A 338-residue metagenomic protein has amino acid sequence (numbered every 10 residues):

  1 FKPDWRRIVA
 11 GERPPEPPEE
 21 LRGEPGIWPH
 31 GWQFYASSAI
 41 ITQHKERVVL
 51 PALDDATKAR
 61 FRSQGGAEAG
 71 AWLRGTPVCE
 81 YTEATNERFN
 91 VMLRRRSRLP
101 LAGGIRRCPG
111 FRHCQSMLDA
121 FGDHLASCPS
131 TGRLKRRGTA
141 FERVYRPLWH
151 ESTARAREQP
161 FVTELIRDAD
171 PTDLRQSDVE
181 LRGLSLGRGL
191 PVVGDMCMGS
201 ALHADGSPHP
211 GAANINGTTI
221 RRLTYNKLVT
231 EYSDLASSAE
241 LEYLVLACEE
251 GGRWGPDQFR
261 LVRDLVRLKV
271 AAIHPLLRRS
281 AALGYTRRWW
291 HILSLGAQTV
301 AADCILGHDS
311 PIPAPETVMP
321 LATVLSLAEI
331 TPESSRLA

Functional and structural regions predicted by a protein language model:
F1-F111, F161-S177, S185-V192, M198-A338: Non-catalytic C-terminal interaction segments of nucleic acid-processing enzymes
E80, D119, G132-R136, T219: Generic amphipathic alpha-helical segments used as scaffolds and interaction surfaces in large, multi-domain proteins
F111-M117: Short Cys/His-rich metal-coordination motifs, predominantly Zn2+-binding knuckles/fingers
D123-H150: A short, highly charged nucleic-acid-interacting micro-segment common to nuclease and nuclease-linked defense proteins
T153-P160: Short secondary-structure junctions
